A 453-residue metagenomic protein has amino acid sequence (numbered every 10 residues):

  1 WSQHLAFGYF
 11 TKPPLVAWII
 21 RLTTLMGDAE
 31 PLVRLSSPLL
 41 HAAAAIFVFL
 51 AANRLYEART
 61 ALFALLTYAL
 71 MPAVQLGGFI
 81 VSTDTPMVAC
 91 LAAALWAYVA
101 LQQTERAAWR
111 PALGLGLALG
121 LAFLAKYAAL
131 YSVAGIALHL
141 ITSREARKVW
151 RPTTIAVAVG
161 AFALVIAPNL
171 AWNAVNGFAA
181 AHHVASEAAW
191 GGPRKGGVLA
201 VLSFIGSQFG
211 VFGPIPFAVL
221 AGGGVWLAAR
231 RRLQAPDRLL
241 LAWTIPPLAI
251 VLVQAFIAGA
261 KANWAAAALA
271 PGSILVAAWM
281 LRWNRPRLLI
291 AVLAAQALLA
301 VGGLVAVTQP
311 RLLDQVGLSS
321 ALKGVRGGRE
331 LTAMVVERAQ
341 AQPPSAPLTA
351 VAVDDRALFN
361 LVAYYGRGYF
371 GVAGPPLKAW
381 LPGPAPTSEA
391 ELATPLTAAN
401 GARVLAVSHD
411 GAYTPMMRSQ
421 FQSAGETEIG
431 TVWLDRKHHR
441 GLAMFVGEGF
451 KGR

Functional and structural regions predicted by a protein language model:
L5, G77, D84, P214 (+3 more regions): Hydrophobic/aromatic-rich transmembrane helices and adjacent perimembrane loops
P31, L35-Y56, A93: Transmembrane-helix motifs of polytopic, lipid-linked glycan transferases
S37, A73-M87: Short acidic/glycine- and proline-prone juxtamembrane loop motifs at membrane-interface regions of multi-pass membrane
N53-R59, A94-P111: Membrane-interface transmembrane helices that cradle and orient dolichyl/undecaprenyl
A64-A69, L119, F123, A137: Short helix- or helix-capping micro-motifs that position conserved polar/aromatic residues at function-defining sites
L121, V133-P236, P247, L252-A255: Transmembrane-lumen/periplasm boundary regions of multi-pass, lipid-linked membrane glycan transferases
L281-R311: Signature aromatic-anchored transmembrane alpha helix within multi-pass, membrane-resident enzymes that catalyze glycan
L322-R453: Luminal/periplasmic acceptor-recognition loop/helix of membrane-associated glycosyltransferases
